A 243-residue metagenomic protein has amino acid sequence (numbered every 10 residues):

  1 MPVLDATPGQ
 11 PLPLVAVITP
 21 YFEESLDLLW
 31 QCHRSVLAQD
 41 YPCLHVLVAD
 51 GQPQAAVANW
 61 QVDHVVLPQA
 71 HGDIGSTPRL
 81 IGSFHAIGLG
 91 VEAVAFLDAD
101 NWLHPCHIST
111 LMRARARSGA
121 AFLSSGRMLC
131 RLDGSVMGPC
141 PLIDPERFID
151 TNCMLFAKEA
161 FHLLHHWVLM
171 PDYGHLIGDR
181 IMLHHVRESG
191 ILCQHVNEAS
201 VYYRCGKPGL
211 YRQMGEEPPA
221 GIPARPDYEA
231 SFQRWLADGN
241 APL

Functional and structural regions predicted by a protein language model:
M1-R34: N-proximal low-complexity "stem/linker" segments adjacent to membrane-targeting elements
Q31-C43: Short, acidic, metal-binding catalytic loop of nucleotide-sugar glycosyltransferases
Q69-A86: Glycine-rich, basic loop-to-helix element that forms the pyrophosphate-binding segment of sugar-nucleotide handling
V91-W102: Short beta-strand-to-loop acidic/aromatic patch adjacent to the donor-nucleotide binding site
N101-R113: Acidic donor-binding/catalytic loop of UDP-sugar-dependent glycosyltransferases, especially processive GT2
L123-V136: Short beta-strand-to-loop element that shapes/binds the nucleotide-sugar donor at the catalytic cleft/hinge
S124-G126, C193-S200: Catalytic beta-strand/loop signature of glycosyltransferases that borders the donor
Y173-M182: Acidic donor-binding loop at a coil-to-helix junction in glycosyltransferase catalytic cores that engages
